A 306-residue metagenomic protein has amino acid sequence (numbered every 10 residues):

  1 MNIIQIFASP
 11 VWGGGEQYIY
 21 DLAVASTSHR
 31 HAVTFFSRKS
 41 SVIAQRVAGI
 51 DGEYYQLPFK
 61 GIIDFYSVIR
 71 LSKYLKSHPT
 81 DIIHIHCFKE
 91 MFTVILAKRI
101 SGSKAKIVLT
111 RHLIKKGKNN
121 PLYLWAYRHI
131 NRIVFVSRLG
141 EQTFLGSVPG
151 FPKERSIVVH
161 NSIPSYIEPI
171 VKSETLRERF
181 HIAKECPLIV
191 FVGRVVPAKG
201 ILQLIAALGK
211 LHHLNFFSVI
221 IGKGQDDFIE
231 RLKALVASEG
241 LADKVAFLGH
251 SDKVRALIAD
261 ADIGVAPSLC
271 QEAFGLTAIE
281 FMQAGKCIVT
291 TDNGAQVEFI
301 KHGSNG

Functional and structural regions predicted by a protein language model:
G13-V24, P187-K210, L214, D227-R231: A conserved mid-protein helix/loop that constitutes part of the nucleotide-sugar donor-binding site
F36-S37, C287-T290, I300: Short hydrophobic beta-strand element within catalytic cores of glycosyltransferases and related nucleotide-activated
F36-V42, V192, F217-R231: Glycosyltransferase donor-sugar binding loop
R99-R138: A conserved, positively charged/aromatic
I130-R155, I163-I167: A short, active-site helix/loop in glycosyltransferases that binds the activated sugar's phosphate group
E168-I182: A short helix/loop element that forms part of the nucleotide-sugar donor recognition site in Leloir-type
D227-E230, A242-S251, L257: Active-site donor-binding acidic/aromatic loop of nucleotide-activated sugar and phosphosugar transferases involved
A259-A273, K286-C287: Acidic donor-binding loop of glycosyltransferase active sites
